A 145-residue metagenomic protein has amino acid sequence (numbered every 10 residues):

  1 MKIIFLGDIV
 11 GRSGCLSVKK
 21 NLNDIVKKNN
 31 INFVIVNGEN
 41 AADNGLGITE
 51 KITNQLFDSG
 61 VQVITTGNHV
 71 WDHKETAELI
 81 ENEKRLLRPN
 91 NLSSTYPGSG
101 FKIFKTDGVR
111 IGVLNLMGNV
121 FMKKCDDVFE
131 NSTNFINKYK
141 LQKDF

Functional and structural regions predicted by a protein language model:
M1-F145: Acidic, metal/ion-coordinating pockets
